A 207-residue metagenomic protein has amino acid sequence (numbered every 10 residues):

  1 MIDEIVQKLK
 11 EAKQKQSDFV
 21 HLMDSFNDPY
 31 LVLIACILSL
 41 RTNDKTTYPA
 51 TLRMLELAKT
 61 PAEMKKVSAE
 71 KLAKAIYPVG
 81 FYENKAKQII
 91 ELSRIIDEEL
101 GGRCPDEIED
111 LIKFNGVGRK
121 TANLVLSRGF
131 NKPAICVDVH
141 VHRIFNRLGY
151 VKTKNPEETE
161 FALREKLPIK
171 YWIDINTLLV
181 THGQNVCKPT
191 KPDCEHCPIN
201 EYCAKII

Functional and structural regions predicted by a protein language model:
M1-D106, K170-Y171, L178-I207: N-terminal polyanion-binding entry modules of DNA glycosylases/AP lyases and select other DNA-binding proteins
V32-L38, I89-I95, C104-G149, T159-E160 (+1 more regions): Catalytic DNA-binding helix-loop module of base-excision-repair DNA glycosylases/AP lyases
T47, A134-D138, P156, W172 (+1 more regions): Alpha-helix N-cap/helix-start motif
A69-E70, R119, V139, I169: Alpha-helix N-capping/helix-start residues
G129, F145-G149, L167, Y171 (+1 more regions): Short leucine-rich amphipathic alpha-helical surface patches
Y150-K154: Substrate-binding/catalytic groove segments of enzymes that remodel or degrade extracellular structural polymers
N155-Y171: Pocket-forming structural segment of enzyme catalytic cores
